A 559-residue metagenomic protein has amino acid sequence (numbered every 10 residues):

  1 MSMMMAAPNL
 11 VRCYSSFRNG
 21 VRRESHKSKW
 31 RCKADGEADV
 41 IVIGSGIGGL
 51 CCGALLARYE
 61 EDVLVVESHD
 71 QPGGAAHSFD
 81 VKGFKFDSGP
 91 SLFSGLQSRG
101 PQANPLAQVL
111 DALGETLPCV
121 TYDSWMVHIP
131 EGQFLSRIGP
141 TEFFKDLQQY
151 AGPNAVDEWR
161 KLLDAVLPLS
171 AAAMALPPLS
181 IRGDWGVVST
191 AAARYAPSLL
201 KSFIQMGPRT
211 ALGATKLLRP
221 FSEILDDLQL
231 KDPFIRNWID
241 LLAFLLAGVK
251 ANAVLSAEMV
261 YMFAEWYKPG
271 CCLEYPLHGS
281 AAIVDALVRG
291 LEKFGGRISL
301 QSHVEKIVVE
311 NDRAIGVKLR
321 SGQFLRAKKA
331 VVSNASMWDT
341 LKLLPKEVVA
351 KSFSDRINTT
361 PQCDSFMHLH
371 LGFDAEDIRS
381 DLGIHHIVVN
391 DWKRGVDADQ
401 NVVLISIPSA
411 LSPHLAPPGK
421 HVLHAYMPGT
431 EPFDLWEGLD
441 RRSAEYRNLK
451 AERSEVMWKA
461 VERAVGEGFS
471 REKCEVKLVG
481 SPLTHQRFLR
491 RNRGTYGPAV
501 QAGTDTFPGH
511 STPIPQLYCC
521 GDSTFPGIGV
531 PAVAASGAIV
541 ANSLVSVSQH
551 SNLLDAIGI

Functional and structural regions predicted by a protein language model:
S2-V40, R58-Y59, K268, A502-D505 (+1 more regions): Extreme N-terminal leader/targeting segments of oxidoreductases
D35-V187: N-terminal glycine-rich phosphate/pyrophosphate-binding loop and immediately adjacent elements
P130-V254: Rossmann-like flavin
K201-L212, K250-R289, K293: Helix-loop-beta segment of a Rossmann-like dinucleotide-binding subdomain
I235-A251, L404, R463-P526: A glycine-rich dinucleotide-binding beta-alpha-beta segment and adjacent secondary-structure elements that constitute
Y275-L277, H303-P418: Mid-domain catalytic core of redox enzymes that form a hydrophobic substrate pocket/lid adjacent to a catalytic redox
G290-E305: A conserved beta-strand/loop element that lines the FAD pocket in flavoprotein oxidoreductases
D374-G480: C-terminal segments that line or cap access tunnels to active or ligand-binding sites in enzymes and enzyme-associated
